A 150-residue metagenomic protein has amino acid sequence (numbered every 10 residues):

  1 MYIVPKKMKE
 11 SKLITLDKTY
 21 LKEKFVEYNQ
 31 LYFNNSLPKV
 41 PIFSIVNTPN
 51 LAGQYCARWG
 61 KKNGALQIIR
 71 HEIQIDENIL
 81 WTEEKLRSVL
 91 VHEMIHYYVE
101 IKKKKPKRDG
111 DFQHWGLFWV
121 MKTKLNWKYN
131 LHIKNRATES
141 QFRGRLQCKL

Functional and structural regions predicted by a protein language model:
Y2-K85, I101-L150: Metalloprotease/metallohydrolase-associated module, dominated by Zn2+-dependent proteases
S88-E100: Active-site recognition of the HExxH zinc-binding catalytic motif
